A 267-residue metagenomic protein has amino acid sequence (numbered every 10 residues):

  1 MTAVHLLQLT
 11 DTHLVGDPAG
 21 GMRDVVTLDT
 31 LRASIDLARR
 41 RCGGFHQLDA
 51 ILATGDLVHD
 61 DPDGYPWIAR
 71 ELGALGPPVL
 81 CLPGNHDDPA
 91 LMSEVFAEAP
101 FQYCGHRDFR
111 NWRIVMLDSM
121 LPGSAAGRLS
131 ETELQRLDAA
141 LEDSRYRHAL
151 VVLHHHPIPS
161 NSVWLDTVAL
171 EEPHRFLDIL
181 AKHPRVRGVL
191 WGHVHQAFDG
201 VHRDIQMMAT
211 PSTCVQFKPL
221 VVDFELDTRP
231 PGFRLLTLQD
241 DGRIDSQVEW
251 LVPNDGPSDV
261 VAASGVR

Functional and structural regions predicted by a protein language model:
M1-W67, S160: N-terminal active-site segment of His-dependent metallophosphoesterases
A3-G16, N111-L121, L150-V152, I205-P211 (+1 more regions): Active-site-proximal beta-strand elements of phosphoester/diester hydrolases
L7-R32, H59, P89-F101, P122-E131 (+1 more regions): Acidic/histidine-rich helix-loop elements that form or flank divalent-metal/phosphate-binding sites at the catalytic
Q8-T10, A50-D56, V79-N85, D118 (+3 more regions): Active-site neighborhood of phospho(di)ester-bond hydrolases with catalytic His/Asp-centered motifs
P18, A53-G73, D88-P100, G127 (+2 more regions): Metal-dependent catalytic neighborhoods of phosphoester/phosphodiester hydrolases
G20-M22, Y146-R187, V194, Q216-K218: Active-site-proximal segments of metal-dependent phosphoesterases and phosphodiesterases across multiple
F109-A149, W164-R175, L226: Binuclear metal-dependent hydrolase catalytic cores centered on His/Asp/Glu-rich metal-binding motifs
I179, F198-R267: Binuclear metal-dependent phosphoesterase catalytic core
